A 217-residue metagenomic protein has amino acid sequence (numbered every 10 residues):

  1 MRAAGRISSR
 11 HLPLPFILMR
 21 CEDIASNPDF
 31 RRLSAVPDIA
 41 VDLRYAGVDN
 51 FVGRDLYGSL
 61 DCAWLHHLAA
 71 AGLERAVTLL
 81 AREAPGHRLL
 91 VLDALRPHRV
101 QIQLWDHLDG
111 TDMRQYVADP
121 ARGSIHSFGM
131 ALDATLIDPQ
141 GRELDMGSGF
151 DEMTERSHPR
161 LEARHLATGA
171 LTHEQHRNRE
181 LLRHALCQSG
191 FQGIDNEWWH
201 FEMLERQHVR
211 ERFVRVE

Functional and structural regions predicted by a protein language model:
M1-A94, L104-N196, L204-E217: Extracytoplasmic cell-surface/polysaccharide-interacting catalytic and binding patches
P97: Segments that shape or occlude catalytic/ligand-binding pockets
Q101: Aromatic-lined carbohydrate-binding/catalytic grooves of carbohydrate-active enzymes
F201: Conserved metal-phosphate-binding beta-hairpin within the catalytic cores of diverse ATP-dependent phosphoryl-transfer
